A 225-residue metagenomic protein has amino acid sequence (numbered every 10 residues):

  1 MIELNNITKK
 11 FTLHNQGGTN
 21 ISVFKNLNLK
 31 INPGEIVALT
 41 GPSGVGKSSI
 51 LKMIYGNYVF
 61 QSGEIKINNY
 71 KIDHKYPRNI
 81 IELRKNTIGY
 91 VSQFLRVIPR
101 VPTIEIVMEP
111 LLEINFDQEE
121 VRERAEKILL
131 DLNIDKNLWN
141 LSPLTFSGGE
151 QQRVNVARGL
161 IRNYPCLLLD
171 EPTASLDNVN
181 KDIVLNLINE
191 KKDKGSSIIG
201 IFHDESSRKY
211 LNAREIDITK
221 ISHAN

Functional and structural regions predicted by a protein language model:
Y55: Helix-to-loop junction immediately C-terminal to a conserved catalytic motif
G63-H74: Conserved ABC transporter NBD signature motif
K71, E120-N137: Conserved ABC ATPase "signature" region
I72-G89: ABC ATPase NBD coupling module
F94, V101-L112: Q-loop/switch helix immediately C-terminal to the Walker
S142-F146, E150: Conserved ABC ATPase signature
G159-L160: ABC ATPase C-loop
L167-D170: Catalytic Walker B motif of ABC-type/P-loop ATPase nucleotide-binding domains
